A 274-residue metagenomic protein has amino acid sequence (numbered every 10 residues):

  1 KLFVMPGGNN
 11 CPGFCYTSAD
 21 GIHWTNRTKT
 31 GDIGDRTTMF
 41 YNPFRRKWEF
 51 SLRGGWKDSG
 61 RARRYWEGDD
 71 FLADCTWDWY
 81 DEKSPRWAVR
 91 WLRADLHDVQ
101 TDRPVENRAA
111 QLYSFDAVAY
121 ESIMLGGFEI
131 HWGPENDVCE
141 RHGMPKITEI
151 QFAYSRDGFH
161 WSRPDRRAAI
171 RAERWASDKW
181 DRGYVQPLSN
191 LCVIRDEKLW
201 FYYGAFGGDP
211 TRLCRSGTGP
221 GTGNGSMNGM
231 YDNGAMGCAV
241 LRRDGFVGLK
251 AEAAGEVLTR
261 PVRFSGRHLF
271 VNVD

Functional and structural regions predicted by a protein language model:
K1-Y113, V118-R182, D196, W200-D274: Beta-rich carbohydrate-recognition and catalytic domains
P187-L188: Extended C-terminal regions of large enzymes
